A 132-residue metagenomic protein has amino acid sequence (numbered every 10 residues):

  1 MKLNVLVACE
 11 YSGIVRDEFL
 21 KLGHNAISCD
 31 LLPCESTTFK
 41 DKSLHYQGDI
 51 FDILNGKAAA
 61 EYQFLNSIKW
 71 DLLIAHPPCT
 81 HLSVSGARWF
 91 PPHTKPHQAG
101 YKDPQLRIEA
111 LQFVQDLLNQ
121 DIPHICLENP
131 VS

Functional and structural regions predicted by a protein language model:
M1-S132: Conserved active-site and SAM-binding loop architecture of S-adenosyl-L-methionine-dependent nucleic-acid
